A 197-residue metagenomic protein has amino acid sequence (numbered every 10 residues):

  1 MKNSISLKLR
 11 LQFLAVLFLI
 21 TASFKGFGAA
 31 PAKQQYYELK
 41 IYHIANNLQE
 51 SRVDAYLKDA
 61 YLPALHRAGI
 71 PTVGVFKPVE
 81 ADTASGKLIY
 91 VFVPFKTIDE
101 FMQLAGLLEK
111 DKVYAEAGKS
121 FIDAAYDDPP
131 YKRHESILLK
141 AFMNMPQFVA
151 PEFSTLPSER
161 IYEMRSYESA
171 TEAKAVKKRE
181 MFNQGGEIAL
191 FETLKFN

Functional and structural regions predicted by a protein language model:
M1-K33: Bacterial Sec-dependent N-terminal signal peptides
N3, E38, K87-I89, I161-R165: Short amphipathic alpha-helical segments
G28-A30, E80, V149-T155: Short beta-strand/turn micro-motifs at beta-sheet edges
A30-Q34, L48-S51, A55-G74, A81 (+4 more regions): An amphipathic, aromatic/His-enriched active-site/gating alpha helix that lines ligand/cofactor pockets
Q34-N47, Y167-E168: Acidic/histidine-rich, surface-exposed loop or edge segments in extracytoplasmic proteins
K40, V53, V91, F101 (+1 more regions): Hydrophobic pocket/interface hotspot
H43, L138-N197: Surface-exposed interaction/gating patches
I44-R52, I89-V91, K174-K178: Second-shell loop/turn segments in exported
